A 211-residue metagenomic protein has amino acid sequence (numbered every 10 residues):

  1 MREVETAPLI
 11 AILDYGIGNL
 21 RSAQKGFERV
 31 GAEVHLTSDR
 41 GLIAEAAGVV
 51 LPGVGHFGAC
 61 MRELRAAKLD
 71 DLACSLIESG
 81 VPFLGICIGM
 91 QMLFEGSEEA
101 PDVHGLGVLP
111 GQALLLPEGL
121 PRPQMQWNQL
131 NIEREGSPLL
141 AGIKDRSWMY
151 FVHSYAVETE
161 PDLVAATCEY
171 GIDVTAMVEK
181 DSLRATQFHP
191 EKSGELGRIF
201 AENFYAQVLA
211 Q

Functional and structural regions predicted by a protein language model:
E5-A11: Extreme N-terminal starter segment of soluble prokaryotic enzymes
A7, T186-Q211: Acyltransferase
E33, G48, P82-L84, W148: Structural signature of beta-strand start/N-cap positions in the alpha/beta core of ABC transporter nucleotide-binding
V34-E45: Short acidic low-complexity segments
I43-G53: Short acidic/histidine-rich motifs immediately flanking catalytic phosphotransfer sites in two-component signaling
G55-W127: Cysteine-nucleophile active-site neighborhood
E95-I172: Pocket-forming structural segment of enzyme catalytic cores
D173-E179: Short, surface-exposed beta-strand/loop micro-motifs that present aromatic residues
